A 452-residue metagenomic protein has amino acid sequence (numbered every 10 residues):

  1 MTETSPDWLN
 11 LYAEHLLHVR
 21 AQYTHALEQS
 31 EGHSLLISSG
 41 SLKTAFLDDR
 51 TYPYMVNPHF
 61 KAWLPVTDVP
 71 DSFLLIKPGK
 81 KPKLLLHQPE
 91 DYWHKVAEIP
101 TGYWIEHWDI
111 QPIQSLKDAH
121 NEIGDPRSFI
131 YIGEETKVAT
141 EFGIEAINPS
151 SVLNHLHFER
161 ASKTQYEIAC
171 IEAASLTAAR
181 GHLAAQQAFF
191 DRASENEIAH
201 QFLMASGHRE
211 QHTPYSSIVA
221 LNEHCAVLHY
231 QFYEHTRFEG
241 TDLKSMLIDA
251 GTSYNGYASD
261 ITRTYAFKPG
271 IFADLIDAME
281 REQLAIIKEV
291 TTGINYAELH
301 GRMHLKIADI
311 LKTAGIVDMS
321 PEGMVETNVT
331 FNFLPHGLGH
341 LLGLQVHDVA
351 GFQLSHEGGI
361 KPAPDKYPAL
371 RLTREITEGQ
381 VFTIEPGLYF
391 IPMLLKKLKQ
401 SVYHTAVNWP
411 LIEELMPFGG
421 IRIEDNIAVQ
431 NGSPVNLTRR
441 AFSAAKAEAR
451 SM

Functional and structural regions predicted by a protein language model:
M1-M452: Active-site neighborhoods and metal-handling regions in enzymes and metal-associated proteins
